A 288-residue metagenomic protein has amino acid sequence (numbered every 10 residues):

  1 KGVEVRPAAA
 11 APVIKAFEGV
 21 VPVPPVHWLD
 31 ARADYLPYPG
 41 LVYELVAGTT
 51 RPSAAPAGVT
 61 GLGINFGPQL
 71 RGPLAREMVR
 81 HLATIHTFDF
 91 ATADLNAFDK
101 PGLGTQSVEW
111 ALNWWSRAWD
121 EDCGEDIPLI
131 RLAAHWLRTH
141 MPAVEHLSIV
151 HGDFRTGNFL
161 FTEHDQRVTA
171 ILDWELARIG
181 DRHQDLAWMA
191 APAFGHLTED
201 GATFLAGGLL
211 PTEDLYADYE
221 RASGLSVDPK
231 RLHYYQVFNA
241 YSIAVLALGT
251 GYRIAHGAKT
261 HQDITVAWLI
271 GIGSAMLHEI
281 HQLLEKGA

Functional and structural regions predicted by a protein language model:
K1-L132, W136-S148, E163-D165: ATP-binding pocket architecture of kinase catalytic cores
I149-H151, T156: Catalytic-loop of the protein kinase fold
F159-F161: Hydrophobic residue at the +6 position relative to the catalytic HRD Asp in the kinase catalytic loop
V168: Conserved active-site segments centered on acidic
L172-A177: Activation of the activation-loop gatekeeper triad in protein kinase-fold domains
Q184-G224, N239-G257: Active-site activation/catalytic loop segments of kinase-like enzymes and analogous catalytic loops in related
V227-F238: All-alpha amphipathic helical-bundle segments outside canonical DNA-binding/catalytic cores that form hydrophobic
R253-A288: Regulatory N- and C-terminal appendages and interdomain linkers associated with kinase/kinase-like NTP transferase
